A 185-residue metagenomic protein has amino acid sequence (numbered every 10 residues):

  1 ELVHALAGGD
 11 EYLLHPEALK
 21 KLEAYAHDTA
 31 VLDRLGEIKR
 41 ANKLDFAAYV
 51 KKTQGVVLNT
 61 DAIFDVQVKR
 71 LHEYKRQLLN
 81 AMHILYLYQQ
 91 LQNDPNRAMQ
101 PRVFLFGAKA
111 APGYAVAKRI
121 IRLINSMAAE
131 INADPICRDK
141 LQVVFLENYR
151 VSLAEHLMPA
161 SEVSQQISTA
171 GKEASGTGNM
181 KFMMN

Functional and structural regions predicted by a protein language model:
E1-N185: Catalytic cores of carbohydrate-active enzymes across secretory and cytosolic contexts
